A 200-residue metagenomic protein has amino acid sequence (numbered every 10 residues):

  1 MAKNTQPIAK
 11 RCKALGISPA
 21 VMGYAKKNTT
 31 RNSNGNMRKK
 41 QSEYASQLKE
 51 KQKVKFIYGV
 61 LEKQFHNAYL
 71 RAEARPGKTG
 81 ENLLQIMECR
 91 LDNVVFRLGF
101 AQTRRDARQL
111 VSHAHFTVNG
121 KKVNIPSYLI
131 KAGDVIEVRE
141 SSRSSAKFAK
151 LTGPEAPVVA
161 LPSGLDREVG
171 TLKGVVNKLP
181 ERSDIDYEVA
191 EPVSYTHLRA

Functional and structural regions predicted by a protein language model:
M1-L98, I125-R199: Ferredoxin-like alpha/beta domains used as RNA- or RNAP-binding modules
R97, R108-L110: Mid-length scaffold segments of soluble, non-membrane domains
L110-V111, I130: Short, well-ordered loop/turn sites that connect or cap secondary structure elements
V118, A200: Single, functionally critical "micro-switch" positions that shape active/binding sites and transmembrane helices
